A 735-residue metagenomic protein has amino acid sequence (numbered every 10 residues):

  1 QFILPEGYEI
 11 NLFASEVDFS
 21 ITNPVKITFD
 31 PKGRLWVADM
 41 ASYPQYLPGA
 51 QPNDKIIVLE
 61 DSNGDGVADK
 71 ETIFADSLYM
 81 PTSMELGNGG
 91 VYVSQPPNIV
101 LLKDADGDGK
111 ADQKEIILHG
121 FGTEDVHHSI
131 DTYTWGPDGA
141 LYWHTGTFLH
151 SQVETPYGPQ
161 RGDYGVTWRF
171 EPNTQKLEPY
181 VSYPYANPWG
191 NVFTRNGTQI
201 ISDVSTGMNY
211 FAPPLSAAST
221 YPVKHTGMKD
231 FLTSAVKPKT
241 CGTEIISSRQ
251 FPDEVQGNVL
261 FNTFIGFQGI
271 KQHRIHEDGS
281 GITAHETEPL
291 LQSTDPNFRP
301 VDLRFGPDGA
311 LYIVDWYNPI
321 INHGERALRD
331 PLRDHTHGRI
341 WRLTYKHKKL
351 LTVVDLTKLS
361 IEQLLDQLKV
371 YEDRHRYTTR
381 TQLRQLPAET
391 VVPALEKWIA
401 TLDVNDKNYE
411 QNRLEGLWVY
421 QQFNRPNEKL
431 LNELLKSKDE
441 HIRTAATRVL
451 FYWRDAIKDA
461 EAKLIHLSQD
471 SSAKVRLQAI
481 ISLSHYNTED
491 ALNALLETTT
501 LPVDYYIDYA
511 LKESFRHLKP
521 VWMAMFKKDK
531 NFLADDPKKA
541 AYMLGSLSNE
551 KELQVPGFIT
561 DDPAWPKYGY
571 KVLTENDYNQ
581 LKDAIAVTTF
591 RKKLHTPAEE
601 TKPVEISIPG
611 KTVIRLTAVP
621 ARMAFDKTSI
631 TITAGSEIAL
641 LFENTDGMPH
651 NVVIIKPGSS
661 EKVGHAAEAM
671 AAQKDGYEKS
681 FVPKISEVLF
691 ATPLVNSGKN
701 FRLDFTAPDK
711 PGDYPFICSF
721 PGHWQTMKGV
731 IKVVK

Functional and structural regions predicted by a protein language model:
Q1-L364, Q382-R384, N427: Beta-propeller domains with acidic blade repeats across secreted/periplasmic ectodomains and cytosolic WD/CNH propellers
V17, T263, L386, Y486 (+3 more regions): Non-cytosolic beta-sheet module surface loops
T28, R34, S629-I654, N700-P715 (+1 more regions): Beta-strand cores of secreted/periplasmic/IMS beta-sandwich domains, seen most often in copper-related folds
K32, V37-L59, P657, K662-E687: Aromatic- and Gly/Pro-rich amphipathic surface segment
D330-G338, L343-A598: Long, ordered, helix-rich scaffold segments
H595-V619, S659-K679, P721-K735: Extracytoplasmic/periplasmic copper-protein system
I608-E637: N-terminal edge beta-strand
K679, I685-K735: Extracellular/periplasmic metallocenter environments
